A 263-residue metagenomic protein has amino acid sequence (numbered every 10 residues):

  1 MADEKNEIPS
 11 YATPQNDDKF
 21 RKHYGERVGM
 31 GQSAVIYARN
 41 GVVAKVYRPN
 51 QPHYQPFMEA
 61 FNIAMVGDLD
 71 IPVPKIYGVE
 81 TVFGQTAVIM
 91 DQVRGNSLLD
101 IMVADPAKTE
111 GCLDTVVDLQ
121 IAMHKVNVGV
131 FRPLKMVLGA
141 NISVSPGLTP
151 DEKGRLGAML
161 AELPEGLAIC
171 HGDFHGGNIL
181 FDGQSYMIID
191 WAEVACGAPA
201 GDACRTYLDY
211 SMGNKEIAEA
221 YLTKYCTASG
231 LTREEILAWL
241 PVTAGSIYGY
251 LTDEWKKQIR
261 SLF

Functional and structural regions predicted by a protein language model:
K5-N16, H124-G172, D182: An alpha-helical support segment within catalytic cores of ATP-dependent transferases
R27-F57: ATP-binding glycine-rich loop module of kinase domains
V35-A38, A158-G201: Active-site acidic catalytic loop and adjacent metal/ATP-binding pocket of ATP-dependent phosphoryl transfer enzymes
H53-L69: The N-lobe alphaC helix and its flanking beta3-alphaC-beta4 segment of protein kinase-like domains, centered on
K75-T86: Short beta-strand micro-motifs within the conserved protein kinase catalytic domain, predominantly in the N-lobe
V88-N96: Short pocket-lining segment of the protein kinase catalytic domain that shapes the ATP-binding cleft
A104-K135: Internal "kinase-insert"/substrate-recognition segments embedded within catalytic cores of ATP-dependent enzymes
R205-F263: Helix-rich C-terminal or lid/interface subdomains of diverse kinases
